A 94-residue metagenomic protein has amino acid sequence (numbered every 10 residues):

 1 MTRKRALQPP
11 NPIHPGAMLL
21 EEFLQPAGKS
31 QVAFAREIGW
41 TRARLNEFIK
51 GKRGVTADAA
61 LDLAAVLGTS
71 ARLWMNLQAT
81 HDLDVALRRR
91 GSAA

Functional and structural regions predicted by a protein language model:
T2-K29, L73-N76: A short, Lys/Arg-rich alpha-helix, primarily the initiator
G28-E47: Short alpha-helical DNA-recognition segment
T41, K52, L67, Q78-H81: The DNA-recognition helices of helix-turn-helix-type DNA-binding domains
K52-A65: Short, basic-rich loop-to-helix N-cap that marks the start of a DNA-contacting helix
D62-A64, S70, G91: Long, compositionally biased
R72-A94: Short, charged recognition helix plus adjacent turn of helix-turn-helix-like nucleic-acid-binding domains
